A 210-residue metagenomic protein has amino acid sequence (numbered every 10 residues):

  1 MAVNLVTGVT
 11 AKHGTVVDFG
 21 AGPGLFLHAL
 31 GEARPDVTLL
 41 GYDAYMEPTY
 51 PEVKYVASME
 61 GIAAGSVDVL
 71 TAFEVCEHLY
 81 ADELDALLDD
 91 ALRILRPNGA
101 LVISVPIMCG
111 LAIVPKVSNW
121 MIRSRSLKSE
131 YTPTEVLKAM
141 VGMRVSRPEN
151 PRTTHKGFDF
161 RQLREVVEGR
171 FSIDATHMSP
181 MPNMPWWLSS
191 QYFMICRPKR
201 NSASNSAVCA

Functional and structural regions predicted by a protein language model:
M1-H13: Conserved alpha-helix/loop element of class I SAM-dependent methyltransferases that forms part of the SAM/SAH-binding
H13, V67-D68: Local beta-strand N-terminus motif with an aromatic residue
H13-G22: Conserved class I S-adenosyl-L-methionine
T15, T38, A100: Residues at the starts of beta-strands that form the adenosine-phosphate
G22-E60: Class I SAM-dependent methyltransferase SAM/SAH-binding core
L25, A29, E60, Y80-R96 (+1 more regions): S-adenosyl-L-methionine-dependent methyltransferase catalytic module, highlighting the catalytic core
T71: A conserved beta-strand element that flanks and buttresses the S-adenosyl-L-methionine
E74-H78: Short catalytic micro-motifs in class I SAM-dependent methyltransferases
